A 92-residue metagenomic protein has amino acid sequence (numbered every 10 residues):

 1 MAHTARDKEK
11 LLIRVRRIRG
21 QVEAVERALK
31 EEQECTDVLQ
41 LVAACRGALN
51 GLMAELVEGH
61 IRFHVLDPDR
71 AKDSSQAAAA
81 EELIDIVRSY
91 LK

Functional and structural regions predicted by a protein language model:
M1-K92: Solvent-exposed interaction patches of small proteins and small membrane subunits
